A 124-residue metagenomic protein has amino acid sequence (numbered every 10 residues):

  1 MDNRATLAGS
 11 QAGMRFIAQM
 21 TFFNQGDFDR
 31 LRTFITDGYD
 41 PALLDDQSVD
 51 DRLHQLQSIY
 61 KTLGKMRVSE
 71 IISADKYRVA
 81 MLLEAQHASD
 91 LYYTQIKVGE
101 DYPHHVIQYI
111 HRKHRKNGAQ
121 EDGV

Functional and structural regions predicted by a protein language model:
M1-D29, D122: Short, low-complexity N-terminal intrinsically disordered segments enriched in polar/charged residues
R4, R15, R30-R32, R52 (+3 more regions): Arginine residue identity/basic-tract feature
Q25-A74: Short solvent-exposed beta->alpha transition segments
L53-D101: Surface-exposed, charged secondary-structure patches
L91-V124: Short beta-strand edge/turn micro-motifs at domain boundaries
